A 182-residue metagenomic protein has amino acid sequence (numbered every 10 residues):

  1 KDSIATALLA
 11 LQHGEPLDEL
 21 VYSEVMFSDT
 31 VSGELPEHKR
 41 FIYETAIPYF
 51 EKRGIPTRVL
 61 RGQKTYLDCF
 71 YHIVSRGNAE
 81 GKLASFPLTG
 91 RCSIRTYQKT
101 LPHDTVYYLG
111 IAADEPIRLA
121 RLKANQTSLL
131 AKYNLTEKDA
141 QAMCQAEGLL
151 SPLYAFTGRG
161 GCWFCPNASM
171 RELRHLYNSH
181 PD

Functional and structural regions predicted by a protein language model:
K1-D182: Nucleotide-activated chemistry modules centered on ATP-dependent adenylation/adenylyltransferase
